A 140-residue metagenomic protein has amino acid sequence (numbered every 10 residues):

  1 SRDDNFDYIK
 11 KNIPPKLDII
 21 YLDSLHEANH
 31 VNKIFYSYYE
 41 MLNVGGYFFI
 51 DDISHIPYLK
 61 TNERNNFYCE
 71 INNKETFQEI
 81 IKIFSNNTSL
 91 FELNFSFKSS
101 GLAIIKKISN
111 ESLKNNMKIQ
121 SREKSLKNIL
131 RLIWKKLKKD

Functional and structural regions predicted by a protein language model:
S1-P14: S-adenosyl-L-methionine
N5, Y21, Y38: Functionally constrained cores in energy, signaling, and assembly domains
P14-L22: Short SAM/SAH-binding signature in class I
L25: Short glycine-/small-residue-rich Rossmann-like dinucleotide-binding loops
A28-K139: C-terminal substrate-binding/active-site "lid" region of AdoMet-derived donor-dependent transferases
